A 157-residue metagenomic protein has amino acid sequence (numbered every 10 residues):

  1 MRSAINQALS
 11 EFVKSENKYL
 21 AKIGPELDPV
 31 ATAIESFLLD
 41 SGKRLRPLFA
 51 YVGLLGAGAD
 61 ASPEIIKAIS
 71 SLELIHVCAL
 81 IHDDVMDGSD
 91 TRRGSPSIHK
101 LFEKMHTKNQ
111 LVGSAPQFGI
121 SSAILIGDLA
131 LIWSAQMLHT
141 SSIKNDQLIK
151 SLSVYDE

Functional and structural regions predicted by a protein language model:
M1-L72, V77, I81-H82, G88-P116: Conserved N-terminal diphosphate/IPP-binding helix and adjacent helical/loop segment of trans-prenyltransferase domains
S10, K14-G24, F37-R46, S121-W133 (+1 more regions): All-alpha helical catalytic cores of prenyl diphosphate-utilizing isoprenoid enzymes
G58, M86, H139-I143: Hydrophobic/aromatic-lined pockets within catalytic cores
